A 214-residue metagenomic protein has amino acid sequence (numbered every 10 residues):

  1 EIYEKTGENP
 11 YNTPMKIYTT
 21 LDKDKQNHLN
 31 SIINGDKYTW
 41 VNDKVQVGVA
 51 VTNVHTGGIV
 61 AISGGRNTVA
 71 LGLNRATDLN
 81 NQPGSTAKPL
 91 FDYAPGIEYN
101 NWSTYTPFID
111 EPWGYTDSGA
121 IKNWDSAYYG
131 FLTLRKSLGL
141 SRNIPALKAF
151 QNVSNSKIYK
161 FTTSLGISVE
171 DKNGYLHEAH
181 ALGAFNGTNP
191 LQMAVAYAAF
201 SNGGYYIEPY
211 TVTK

Functional and structural regions predicted by a protein language model:
E1-T20, T163, S168-V169, E178-G183 (+1 more regions): Non-catalytic, structured segments within soluble enzyme domains
N9-N81, S85-P89, T106, T162: Periplasmic/cell-envelope proteins involved in peptidoglycan metabolism and beta-lactam response
T13-T20, N74-Q82, I121-A127, T133 (+2 more regions): Second-shell loop/turn segments in exported
Y18, Q26, N30-N34, A70 (+10 more regions): Extracytoplasmic/secreted envelope proteins and their assembly/folding machinery, especially bacterial periplasmic
D22-Q26, H55-T56, R66-A70, Q82 (+7 more regions): Solvent-exposed loop/turn segments at secondary-structure junctions within structured extracellular/periplasmic domains
L29, G57, Q82-F108, S137 (+1 more regions): Active-site SXXK
N101-I158, H177, N202, Y206: Conserved catalytic neighborhood of penicillin-recognizing serine enzymes
S168-K214: Active-site-proximal helix/loop microenvironment of the serine DD-peptidase/beta-lactamase transpeptidase fold
